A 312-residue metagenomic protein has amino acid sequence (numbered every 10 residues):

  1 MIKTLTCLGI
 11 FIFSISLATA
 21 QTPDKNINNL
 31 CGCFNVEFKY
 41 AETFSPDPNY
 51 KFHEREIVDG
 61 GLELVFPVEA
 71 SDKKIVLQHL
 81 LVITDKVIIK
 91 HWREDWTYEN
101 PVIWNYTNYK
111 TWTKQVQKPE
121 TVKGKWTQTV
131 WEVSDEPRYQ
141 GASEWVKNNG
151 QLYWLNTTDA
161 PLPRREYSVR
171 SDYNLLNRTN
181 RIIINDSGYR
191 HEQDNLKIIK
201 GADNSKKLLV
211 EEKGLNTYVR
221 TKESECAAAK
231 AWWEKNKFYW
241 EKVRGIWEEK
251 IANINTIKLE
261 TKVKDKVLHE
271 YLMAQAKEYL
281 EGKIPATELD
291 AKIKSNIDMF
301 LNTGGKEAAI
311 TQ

Functional and structural regions predicted by a protein language model:
T4-S16: Sec-dependent N-terminal signal peptides
F11, H53-E69: Short secondary-structure subsegments characteristic of cysteine-rich extracellular domains
Q21-I27, A41-I57, S71-I83, I103 (+6 more regions): Amphipathic/hydrophobic helical signal segments and adjacent flexible N-terminal regions that mediate secretion
L30-G32: A glycine-anchored, Pro-Gly-centered beta-turn/N-cap motif
N35-T43, L80-L81, T157-R165, E192-I199: Generic short beta-strand segments
F38, G61-V65, D72, L80 (+1 more regions): N-terminal "first-domain core" detector
G60-L62, L77, I88-W92, N174-T179 (+1 more regions): Short, surface-exposed coil-to-beta transition loops
K123-N177, L196-I199: Short helix-loop boundary/capping segments
